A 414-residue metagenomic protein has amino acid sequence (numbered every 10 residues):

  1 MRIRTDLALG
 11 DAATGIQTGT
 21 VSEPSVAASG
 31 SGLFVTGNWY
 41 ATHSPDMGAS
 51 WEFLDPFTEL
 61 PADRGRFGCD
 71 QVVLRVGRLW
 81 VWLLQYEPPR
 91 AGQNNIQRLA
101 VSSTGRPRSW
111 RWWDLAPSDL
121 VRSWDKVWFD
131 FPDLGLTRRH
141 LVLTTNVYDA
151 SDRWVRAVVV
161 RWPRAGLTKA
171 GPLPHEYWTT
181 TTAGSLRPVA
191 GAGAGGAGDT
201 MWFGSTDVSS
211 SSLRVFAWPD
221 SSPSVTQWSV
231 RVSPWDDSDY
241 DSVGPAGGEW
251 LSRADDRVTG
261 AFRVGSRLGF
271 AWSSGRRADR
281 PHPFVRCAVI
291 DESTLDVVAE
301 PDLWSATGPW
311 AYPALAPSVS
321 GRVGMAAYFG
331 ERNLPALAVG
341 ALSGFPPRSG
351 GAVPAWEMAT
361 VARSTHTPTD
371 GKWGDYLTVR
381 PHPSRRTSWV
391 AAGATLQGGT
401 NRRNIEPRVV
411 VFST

Functional and structural regions predicted by a protein language model:
M1-T414: C-terminal PAP-associated
